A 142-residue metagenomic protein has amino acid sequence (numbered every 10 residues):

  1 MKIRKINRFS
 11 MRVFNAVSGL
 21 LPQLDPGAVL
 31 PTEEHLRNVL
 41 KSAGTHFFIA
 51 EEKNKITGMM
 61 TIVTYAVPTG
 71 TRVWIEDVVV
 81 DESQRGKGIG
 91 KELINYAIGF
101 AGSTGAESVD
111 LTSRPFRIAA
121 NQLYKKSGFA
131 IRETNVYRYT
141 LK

Functional and structural regions predicted by a protein language model:
K2, S108-D110, V136: Residues at or immediately flanking beta-strands
R4-T71, E76, I94-N95, I131 (+1 more regions): Acetyl-CoA-dependent GNAT
Y65-V67, S83, F116, K142: Short coil/turn motifs at secondary-structure junctions
V78-V80, S113: Hydrophobic adenine-recognition pocket in adenosine-nucleotide-binding enzymes
V80, G86-G99, Q122, K126: Conserved acetyl-CoA-binding loop-helix of GNAT-fold acetyltransferases
K91, P115-E133, R138-Y139: Conserved active-site alpha-helix within GNAT-family acetyltransferase domains
A101-S113: Conserved GNAT acetyl-CoA-binding A-motif
